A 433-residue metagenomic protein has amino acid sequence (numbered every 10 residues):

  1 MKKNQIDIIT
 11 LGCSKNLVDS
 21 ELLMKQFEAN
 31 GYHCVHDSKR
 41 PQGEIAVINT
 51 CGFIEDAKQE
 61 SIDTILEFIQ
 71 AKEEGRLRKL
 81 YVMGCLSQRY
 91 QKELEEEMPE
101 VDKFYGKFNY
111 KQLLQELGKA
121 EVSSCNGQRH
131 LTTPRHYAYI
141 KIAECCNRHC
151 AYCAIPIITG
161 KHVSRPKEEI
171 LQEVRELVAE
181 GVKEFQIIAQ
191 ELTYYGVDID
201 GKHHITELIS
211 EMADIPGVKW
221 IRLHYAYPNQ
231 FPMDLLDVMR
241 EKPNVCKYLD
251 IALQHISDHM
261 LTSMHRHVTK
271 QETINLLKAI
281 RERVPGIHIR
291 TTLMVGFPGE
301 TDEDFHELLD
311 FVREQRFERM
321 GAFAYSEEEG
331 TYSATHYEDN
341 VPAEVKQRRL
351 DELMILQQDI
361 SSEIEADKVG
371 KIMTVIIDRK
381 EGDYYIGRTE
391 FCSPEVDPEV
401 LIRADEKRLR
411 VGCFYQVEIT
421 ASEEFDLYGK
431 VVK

Functional and structural regions predicted by a protein language model:
M1-Y195, D234, L249, Q271-E282 (+5 more regions): Proteins enriched for Cys/Gly/acidic motifs involved in redox and nucleic-acid/cofactor modification
I6, I45-A46, A138, F185 (+7 more regions): Conserved beta-strand core positions
R78-G84, R89, L94, A179-E303 (+1 more regions): Conserved SAM/AdoMet-binding glycine-rich loop
K111, R148, T193, D258-H259 (+2 more regions): Glycine-centered loop/turn positions within well-structured domains that cap or flank conserved ligand/cofactor-binding
C150, I170, I187, L223 (+7 more regions): Conserved, mostly hydrophobic/aromatic
A189, Y225, L253-H255, T291-V295 (+6 more regions): Active-site proximal loops enriched in glycine and acidic residues that flank catalytic Cys/His/Asp and coordinate
K247-Y248, L261-T262, P285-H288, E303-F305 (+5 more regions): Extended hydrophobic-aromatic, low-complexity segments
T335-K433: Terminal RNA-binding accessory module
